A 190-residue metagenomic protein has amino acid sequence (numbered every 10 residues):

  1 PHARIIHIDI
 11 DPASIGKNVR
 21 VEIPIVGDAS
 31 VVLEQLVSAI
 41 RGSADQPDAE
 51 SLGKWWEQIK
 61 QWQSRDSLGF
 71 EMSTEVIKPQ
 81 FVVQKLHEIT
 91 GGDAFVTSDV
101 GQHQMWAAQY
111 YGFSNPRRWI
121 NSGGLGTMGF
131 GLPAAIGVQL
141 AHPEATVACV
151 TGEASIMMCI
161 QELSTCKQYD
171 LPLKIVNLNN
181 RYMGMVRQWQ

Functional and structural regions predicted by a protein language model:
P1-K54: Glycine-rich, acidic loop regions that bind phosphate or pyrophosphate groups
H7, T97, V150-T151: Generic enzyme active-site microenvironment
I8, D99, M158: Replace "coordinates the UDP/GDP/TDP-sugar" with "coordinates nucleotide-activated sugar donors
I8, L36-Q46, Q58, W62-R65 (+7 more regions): Change "in soluble alpha/beta enzymes" to "in soluble alpha/beta proteins
I10, G101, G152-A154: An acidic- and aromatic-residue-enriched active-site/binding cleft used to recognize and process polar
I15-N18, P24-V26, S30-L36, W106-Q190: Thiamine diphosphate
K54-V138: Active-site diphosphate/adenylate-binding microenvironment
